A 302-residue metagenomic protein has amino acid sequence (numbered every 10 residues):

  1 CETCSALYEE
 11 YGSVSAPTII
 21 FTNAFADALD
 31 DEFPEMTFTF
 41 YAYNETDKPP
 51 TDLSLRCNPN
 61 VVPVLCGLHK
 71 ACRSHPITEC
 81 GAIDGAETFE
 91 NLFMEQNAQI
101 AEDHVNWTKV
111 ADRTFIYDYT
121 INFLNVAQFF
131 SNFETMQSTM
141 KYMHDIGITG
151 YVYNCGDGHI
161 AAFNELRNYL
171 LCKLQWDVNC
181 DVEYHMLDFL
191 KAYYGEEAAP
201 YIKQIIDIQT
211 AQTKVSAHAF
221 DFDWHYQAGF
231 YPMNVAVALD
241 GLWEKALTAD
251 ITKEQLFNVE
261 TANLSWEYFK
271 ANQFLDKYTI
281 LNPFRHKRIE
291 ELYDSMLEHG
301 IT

Functional and structural regions predicted by a protein language model:
C1-T108, D118: Gly/Pro-rich turn-and-neighbor structural signature
E9-P17, F21-A24, A28-D30, N91-E95 (+5 more regions): Conserved aromatic-histidine-acidic binding/catalytic patches
I19-D27, I100-T108, M136-M140, M186 (+3 more regions): Generic structural signal for well-ordered alpha-helices, preferentially at hydrophobic/aromatic core positions
D27-M36, N106-T114, M140-G150, E291-I301: Structural alpha-beta junctions
T46-P50, L124-V126, Y226-Q227: Active-site-adjacent structural elements in folded domains
T51, L55-E79, T135-G158, Q227-D240: Repeat-unit-sized solenoid/scaffold elements
D52, G147-T149, L171-T302: Catalytic domains of carbohydrate-active enzymes that cleave complex glycans
D84-E197: Structured mid-domain segments that build the active-site/substrate or prosthetic-cofactor binding neighborhood
